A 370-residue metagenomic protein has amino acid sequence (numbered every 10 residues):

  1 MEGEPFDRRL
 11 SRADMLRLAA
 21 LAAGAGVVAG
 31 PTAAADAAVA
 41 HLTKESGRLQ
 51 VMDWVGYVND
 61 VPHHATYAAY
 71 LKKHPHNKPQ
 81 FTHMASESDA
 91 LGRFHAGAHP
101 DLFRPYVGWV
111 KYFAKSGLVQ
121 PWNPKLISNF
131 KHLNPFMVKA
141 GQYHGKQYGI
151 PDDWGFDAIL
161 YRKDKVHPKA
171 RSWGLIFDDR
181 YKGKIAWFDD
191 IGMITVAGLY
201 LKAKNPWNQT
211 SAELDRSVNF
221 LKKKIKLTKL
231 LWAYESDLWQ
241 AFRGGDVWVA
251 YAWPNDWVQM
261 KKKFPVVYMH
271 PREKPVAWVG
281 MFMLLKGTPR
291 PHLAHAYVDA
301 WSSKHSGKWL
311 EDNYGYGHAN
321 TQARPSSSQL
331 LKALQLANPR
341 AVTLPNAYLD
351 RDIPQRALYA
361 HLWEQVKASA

Functional and structural regions predicted by a protein language model:
M1-L10, D14, A23: N-terminal secretory signal peptides
V39-Y112: Early extracytoplasmic/lumenal segment of secretory-pathway proteins
Y57-H63, R104-V110, A114-R243: Extracytoplasmic ligand-binding site segments that recognize negatively charged/polar headgroups
D101-R104, L231, W248-W253: Paired acidic/hydrophobic, glycine-rich loop segments that form the ligand-binding mouth/hinge of periplasmic-binding
G108-A114, R243, W248-P265: A ligand-binding cleft/hinge motif common to bilobed small-molecule-binding domains
D215-K224, W232, K262-K286: Periplasmic-binding protein-like
Q240, R340-A370: Conserved C-terminal helix/tail region of periplasmic/extracytoplasmic solute-binding proteins
G280, L285-A347: Mature extracytoplasmic/periplasmic domains
